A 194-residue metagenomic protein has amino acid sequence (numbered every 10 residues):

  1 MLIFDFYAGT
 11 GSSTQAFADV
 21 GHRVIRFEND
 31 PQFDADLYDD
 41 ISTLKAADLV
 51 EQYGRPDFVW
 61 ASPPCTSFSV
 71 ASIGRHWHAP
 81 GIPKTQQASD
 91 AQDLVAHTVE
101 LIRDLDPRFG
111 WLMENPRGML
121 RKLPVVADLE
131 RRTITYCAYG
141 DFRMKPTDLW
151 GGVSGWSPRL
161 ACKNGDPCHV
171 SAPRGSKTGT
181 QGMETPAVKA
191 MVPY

Functional and structural regions predicted by a protein language model:
M1-Y194: Conserved active-site and SAM-binding loop architecture of S-adenosyl-L-methionine-dependent nucleic-acid
